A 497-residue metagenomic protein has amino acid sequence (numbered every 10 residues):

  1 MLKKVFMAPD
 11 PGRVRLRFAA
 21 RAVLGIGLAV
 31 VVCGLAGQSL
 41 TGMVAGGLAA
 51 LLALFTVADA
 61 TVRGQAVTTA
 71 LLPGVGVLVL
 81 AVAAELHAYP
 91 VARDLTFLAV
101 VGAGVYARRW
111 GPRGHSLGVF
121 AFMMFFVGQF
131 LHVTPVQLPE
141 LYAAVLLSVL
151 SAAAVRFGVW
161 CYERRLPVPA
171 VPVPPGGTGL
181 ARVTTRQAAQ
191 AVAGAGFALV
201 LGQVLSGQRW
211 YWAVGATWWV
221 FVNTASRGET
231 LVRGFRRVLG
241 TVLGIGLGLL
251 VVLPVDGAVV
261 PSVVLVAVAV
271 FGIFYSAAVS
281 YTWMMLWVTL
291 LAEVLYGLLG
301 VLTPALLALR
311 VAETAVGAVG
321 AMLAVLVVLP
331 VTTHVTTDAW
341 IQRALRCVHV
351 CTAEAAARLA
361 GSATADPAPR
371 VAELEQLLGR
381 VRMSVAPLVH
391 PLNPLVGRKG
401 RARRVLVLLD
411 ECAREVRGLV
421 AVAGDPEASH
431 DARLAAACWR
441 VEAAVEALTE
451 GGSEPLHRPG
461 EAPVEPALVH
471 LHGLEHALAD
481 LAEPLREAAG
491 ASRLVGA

Functional and structural regions predicted by a protein language model:
M1-F271, Y275-L286, L302-R310, V327-A339 (+3 more regions): Alpha-helical transmembrane segments and their membrane-interface boundaries that form or gate the permeation pathway
M1-G27, V32-L35, V57, R108-P112 (+11 more regions): Long, hydrophobic alpha-helical segments that serve as membrane-spanning/inserting helices
F197, L291, V381: Hydrophobic, well-ordered secondary-structure elements that form the walls of internal hydrophobic environments
F221-A225, V294-L298, S384, L388 (+1 more regions): A short secondary-structure junction motif
W283-Y296, A312-E313: Flexible glycine/proline-rich, aromatic-decorated loop/lid segments
L323: Cytochrome P450 heme-binding "Cys pocket" and the immediately downstream C-terminal segment
